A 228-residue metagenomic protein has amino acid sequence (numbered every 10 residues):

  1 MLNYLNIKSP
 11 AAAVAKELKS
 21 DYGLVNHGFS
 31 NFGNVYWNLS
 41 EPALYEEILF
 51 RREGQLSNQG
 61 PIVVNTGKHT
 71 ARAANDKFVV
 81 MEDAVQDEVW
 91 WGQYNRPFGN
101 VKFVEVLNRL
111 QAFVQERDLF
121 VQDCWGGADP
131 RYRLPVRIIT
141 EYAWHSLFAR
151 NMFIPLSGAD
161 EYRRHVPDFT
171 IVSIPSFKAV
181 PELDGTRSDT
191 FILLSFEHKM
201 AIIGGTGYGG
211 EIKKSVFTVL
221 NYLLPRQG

Functional and structural regions predicted by a protein language model:
L2-Q227: A noncatalytic interaction/capping subdomain that flanks phosphate/NTP-handling catalytic cores
